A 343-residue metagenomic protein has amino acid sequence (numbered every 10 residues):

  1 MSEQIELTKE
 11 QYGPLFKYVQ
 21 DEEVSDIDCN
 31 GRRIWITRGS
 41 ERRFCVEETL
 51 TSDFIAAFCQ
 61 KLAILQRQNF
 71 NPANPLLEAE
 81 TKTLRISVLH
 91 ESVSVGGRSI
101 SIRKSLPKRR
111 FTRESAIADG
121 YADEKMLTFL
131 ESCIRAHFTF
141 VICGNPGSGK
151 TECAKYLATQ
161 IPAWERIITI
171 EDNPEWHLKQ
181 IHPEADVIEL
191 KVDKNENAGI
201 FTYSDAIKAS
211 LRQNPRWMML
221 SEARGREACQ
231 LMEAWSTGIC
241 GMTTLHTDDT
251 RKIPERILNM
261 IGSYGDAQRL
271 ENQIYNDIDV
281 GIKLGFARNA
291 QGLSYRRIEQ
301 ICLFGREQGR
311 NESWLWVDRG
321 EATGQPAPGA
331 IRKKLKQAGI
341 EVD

Functional and structural regions predicted by a protein language model:
M1-P14, A290-D343: NTP-binding/hydrolysis catalytic cores, primarily Walker-type P-loop NTPases
S2-S25, Q66-N74: Phosphate-interacting basic helix/loop segments used at nucleotide- and nucleic-acid interfaces
S40-F138: P-loop NTP-binding catalytic core
I142-G144: Hydrophobic anchor at the beta1->P-loop junction of P-loop NTPases
G147: Walker A (P-loop) phosphate-binding loop of P-loop NTPases
K150: Conserved lysine of the Walker
Y156-Q273: Switch/coupling sub-region of P-loop NTPases
E233, Q273-S294: Helical/strand "switch-coupling" subdomains that flank nucleotide/phosphate-binding cores, especially in P-loop NTPases
